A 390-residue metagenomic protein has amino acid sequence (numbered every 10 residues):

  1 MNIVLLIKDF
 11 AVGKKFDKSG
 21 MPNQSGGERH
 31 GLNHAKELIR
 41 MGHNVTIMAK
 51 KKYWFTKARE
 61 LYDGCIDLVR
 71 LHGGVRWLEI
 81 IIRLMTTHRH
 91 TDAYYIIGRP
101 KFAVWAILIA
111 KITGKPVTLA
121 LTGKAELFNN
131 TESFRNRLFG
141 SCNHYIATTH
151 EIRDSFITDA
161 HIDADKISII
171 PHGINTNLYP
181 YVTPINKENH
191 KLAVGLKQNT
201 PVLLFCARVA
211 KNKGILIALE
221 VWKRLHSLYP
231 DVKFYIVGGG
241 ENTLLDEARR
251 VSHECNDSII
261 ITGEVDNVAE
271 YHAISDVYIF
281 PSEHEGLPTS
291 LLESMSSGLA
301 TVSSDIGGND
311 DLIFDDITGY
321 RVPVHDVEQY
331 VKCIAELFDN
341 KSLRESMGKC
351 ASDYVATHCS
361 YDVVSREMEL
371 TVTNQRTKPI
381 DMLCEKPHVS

Functional and structural regions predicted by a protein language model:
L6-S25, R29-G74: N-terminal strand-loop element at the rim of the active site of nucleotide-sugar-dependent glycosyltransferases
R29, N33, P201-R224, E328-Q329: A conserved mid-protein helix/loop that constitutes part of the nucleotide-sugar donor-binding site
A49-Y53, I174, C206, A210 (+1 more regions): Glycosyltransferase donor-sugar binding loop
E151, G173: Carbohydrate-associated surface elements
P180-L196, E367: A short helix/loop element that forms part of the nucleotide-sugar donor recognition site in Leloir-type
E264, E283: Aromatic "clamp/platform" in nucleotide-sugar-dependent glycosyltransferases that forms part of the donor/acceptor
A300-S303, I313: Short hydrophobic beta-strand element within catalytic cores of glycosyltransferases and related nucleotide-activated
F314-D316, Y320-V327, E336-K341: Conserved acidic donor-binding segment of nucleotide-sugar-dependent glycosyltransferases
